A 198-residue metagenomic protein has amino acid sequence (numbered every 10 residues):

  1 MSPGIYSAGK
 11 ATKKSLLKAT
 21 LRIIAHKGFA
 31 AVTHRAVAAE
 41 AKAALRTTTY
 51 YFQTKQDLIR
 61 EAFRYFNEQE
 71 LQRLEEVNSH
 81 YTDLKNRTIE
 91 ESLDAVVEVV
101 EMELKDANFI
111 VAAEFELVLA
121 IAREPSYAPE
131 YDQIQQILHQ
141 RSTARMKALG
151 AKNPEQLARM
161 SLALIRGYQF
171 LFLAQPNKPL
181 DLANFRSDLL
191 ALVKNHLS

Functional and structural regions predicted by a protein language model:
M1-A11, R22: N-terminal intrinsically disordered/low-complexity leader segments
I5, A128-D132, K147-L197: Hydrophobic/aromatic-rich alpha-helical bundle segments in the mid-to-C-terminal region
S7, Q53-D57, E61, K105 (+5 more regions): Residues in soluble alpha-helical coiled-coils and helical-bundle/repeat scaffolds
S15, A19, I23-E61: Helix-turn-helix
R64-L71: Short, basic, alpha-helical segments at the C-terminal edge of helix-turn-helix-like DNA-binding modules
L71-Q72, K105-F115, A122-L149, Q156-R159 (+1 more regions): Amphipathic alpha-helical packing segments from all-alpha helical-bundle domains
E75-A107, A158-S161, A183-R186: Hydrophobic alpha-helical connector segments
V96-V100, E114, V118, S161 (+1 more regions): Short alpha-helical scaffolding segments that buttress acidic/His motifs in well-ordered protein cores
